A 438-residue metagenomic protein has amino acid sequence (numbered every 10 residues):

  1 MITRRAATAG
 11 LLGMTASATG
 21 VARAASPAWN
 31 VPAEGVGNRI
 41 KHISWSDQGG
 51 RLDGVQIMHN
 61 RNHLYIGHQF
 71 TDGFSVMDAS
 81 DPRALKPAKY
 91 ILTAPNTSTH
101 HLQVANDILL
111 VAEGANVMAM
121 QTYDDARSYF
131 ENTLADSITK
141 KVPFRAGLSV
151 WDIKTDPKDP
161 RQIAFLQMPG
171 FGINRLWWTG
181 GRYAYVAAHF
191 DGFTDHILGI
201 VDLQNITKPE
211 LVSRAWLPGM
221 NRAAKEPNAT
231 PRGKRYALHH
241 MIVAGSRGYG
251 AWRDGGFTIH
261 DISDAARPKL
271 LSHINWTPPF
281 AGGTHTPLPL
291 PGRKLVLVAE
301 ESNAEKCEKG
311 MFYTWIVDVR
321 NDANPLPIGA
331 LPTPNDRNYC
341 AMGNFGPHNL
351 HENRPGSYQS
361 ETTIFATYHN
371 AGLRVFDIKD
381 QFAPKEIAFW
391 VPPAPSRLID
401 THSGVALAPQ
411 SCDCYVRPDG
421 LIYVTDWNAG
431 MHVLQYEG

Functional and structural regions predicted by a protein language model:
M1-M14: N-terminal secretory signal peptides and thylakoid transit peptides that target proteins across membranes
A7-T8, A25-G438: Feature marking well-ordered beta-strand scaffolds used for ligand recognition
M14-T15, I422: A broad, low-specificity signal marking well-ordered, structured residues that form hydrophobic/aromatic
T15-A16, G192: Residue-level detector of secondary-structure transition/capping positions
G20-R23: Sec/Tat signal peptide C-region and signal peptidase I cleavage site
